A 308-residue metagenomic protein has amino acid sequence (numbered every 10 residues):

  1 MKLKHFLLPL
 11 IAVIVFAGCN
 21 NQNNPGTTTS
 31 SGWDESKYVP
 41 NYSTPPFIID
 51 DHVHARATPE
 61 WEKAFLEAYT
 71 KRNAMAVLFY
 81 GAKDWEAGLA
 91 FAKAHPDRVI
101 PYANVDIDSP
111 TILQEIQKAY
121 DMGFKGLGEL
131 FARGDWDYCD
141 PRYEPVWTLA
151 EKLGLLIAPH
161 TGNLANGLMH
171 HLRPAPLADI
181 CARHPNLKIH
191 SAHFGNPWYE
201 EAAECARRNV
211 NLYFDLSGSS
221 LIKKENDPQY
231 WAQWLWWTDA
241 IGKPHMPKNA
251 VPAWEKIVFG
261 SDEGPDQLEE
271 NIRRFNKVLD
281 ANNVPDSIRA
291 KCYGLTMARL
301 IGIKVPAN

Functional and structural regions predicted by a protein language model:
K2-H5, A17-D51, E60-K71, M75 (+2 more regions): Mid-to-C-terminal alpha-helical segments outside catalytic/metal-binding sites
F6-I14: Sec-dependent N-terminal signal peptides
W33-K37, E60-A64, K83-F91, P110-E115 (+3 more regions): Alpha-helical scaffolding within the catalytic cores of extracellular/periplasmic polymer-degrading hydrolases
K37, K83-L172, S220-L221: Active-site gating/metal-coordination segments in enzymes
D50-D51, A76-F79, P101-A103, E129 (+2 more regions): Short catalytic-loop micro-motif centered on adjacent basic/acidic residues
H52-R56, H160, H193, D262: Histidine-centered divalent metal-coordination motifs
V53-H95: N-terminal carbohydrate-binding/catalytic regions of secreted carbohydrate-active enzymes
G126, C139-V258: Catalytic pocket-lining loop regions of alpha/beta-barrel enzymes, especially the amidohydrolase/enolase/GH5 lineages
